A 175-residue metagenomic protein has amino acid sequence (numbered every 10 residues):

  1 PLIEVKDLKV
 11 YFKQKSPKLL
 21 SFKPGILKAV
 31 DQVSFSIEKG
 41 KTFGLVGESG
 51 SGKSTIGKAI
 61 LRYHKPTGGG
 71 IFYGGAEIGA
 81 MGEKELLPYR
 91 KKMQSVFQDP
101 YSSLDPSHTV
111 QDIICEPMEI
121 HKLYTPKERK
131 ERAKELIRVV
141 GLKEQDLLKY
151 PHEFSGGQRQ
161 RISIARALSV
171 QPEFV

Functional and structural regions predicted by a protein language model:
L19-K23, I78-Q94, I120: ABC ATPase NBD coupling module
V46-G47: The feature captures the beta-strand-to-loop junction immediately N-terminal to the Walker
L61: Helix-to-loop junction immediately C-terminal to a conserved catalytic motif
G69-E77: Conserved ABC transporter NBD signature motif
E77, E128-Q145: Conserved ABC ATPase "signature" region
H152, V170: Conserved signature/switch motifs of ABC ATPase nucleotide-binding domains
I164: Hydrophobic anchor residue at the start of the ABC signature
